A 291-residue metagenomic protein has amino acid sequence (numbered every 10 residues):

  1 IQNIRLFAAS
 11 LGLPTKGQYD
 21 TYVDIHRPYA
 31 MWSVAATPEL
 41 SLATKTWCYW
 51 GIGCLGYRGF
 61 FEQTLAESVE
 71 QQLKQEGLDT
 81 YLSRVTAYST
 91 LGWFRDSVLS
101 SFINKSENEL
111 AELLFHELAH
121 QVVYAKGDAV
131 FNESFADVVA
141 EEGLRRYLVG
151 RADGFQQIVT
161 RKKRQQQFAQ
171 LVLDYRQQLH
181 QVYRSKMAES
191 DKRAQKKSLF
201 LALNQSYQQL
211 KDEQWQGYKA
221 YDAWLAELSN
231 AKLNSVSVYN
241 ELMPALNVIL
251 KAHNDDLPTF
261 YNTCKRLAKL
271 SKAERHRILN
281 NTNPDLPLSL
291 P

Functional and structural regions predicted by a protein language model:
Q2-I4, S10-L11, G17-A30, A35 (+5 more regions): A well-structured
N3-Q165, V172, R176: Acidic/His-rich structured neighborhood in mature extracellular/periplasmic domains
F131, T160-K163, Q167, D191-Q195 (+1 more regions): A structural signal for alpha-helical segments
L173-P291: Pan-zinc metallopeptidase signature
